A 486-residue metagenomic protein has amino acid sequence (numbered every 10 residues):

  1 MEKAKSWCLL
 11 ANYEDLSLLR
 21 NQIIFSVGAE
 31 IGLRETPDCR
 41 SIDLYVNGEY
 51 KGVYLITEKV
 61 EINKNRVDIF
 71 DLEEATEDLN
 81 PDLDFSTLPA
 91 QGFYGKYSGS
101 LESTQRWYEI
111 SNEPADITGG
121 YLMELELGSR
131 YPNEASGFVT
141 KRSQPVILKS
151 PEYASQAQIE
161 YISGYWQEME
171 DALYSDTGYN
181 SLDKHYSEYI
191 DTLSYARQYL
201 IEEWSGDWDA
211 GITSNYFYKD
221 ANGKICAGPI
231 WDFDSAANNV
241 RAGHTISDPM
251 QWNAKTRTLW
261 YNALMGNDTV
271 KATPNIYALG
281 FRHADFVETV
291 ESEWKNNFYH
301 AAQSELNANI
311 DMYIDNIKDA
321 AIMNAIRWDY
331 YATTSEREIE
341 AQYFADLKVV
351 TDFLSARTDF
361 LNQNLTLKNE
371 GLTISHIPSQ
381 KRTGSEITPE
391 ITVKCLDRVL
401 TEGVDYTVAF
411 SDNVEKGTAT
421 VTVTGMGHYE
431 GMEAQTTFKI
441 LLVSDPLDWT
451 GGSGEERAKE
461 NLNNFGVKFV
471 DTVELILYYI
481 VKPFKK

Functional and structural regions predicted by a protein language model:
E2-Y13: ATP-binding glycine-rich loop module of kinase domains
A4, G32-E35, E49-L200, W208: Internal "kinase-insert"/substrate-recognition segments embedded within catalytic cores of ATP-dependent enzymes
Y13-Y45, K141: A conserved helix-loop-beta module that forms one wall/lid of the active-site cleft in ATP-utilizing catalytic domains
D38, A210-I212, G431-T436: Extracellular and select intracellular beta-sandwich modules with Ser/Thr-enriched, small-residue motifs on
Q144-I212, F217-K368, S453-A458, F469 (+2 more regions): Middle-to-C-terminal accessory/interaction subdomains
K368-R398, D445-G454: Solvent-exposed, low-complexity, repeat-rich "mucin-like" stalks and linkers
T383, I391, Y406, A419-V423 (+1 more regions): Extracellular/surface recognition and adhesion modules
V399-E430: Serine/threonine-rich, repeat-prone extracellular segments and beta-strand-based repeat modules of secreted/surface
